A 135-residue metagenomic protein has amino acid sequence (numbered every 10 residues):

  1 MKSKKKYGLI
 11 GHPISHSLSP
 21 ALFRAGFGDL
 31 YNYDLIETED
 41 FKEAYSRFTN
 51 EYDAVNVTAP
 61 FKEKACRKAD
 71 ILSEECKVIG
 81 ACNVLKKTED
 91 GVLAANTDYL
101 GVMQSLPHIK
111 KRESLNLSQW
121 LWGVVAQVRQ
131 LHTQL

Functional and structural regions predicted by a protein language model:
K2-K111: Phosphate/diphosphate ligand-binding glycine-rich loop within oxidoreductases
K4, L115-S118: Phosphate-coordination loops involved in phosphoryl transfer and adenosine-cofactor binding
G8, S118-W122: Conserved beta-strand elements of the Class I
H12, G123-V125: Glycine-rich Rossmann-fold phosphate-binding loop(s) that bind the pyrophosphate of adenine dinucleotide cofactors
A59, W122-G123: Conserved residues at beta->alpha junctions
V128-R129: N-terminal Rossmann-fold NAD(P) dinucleotide-binding loop
